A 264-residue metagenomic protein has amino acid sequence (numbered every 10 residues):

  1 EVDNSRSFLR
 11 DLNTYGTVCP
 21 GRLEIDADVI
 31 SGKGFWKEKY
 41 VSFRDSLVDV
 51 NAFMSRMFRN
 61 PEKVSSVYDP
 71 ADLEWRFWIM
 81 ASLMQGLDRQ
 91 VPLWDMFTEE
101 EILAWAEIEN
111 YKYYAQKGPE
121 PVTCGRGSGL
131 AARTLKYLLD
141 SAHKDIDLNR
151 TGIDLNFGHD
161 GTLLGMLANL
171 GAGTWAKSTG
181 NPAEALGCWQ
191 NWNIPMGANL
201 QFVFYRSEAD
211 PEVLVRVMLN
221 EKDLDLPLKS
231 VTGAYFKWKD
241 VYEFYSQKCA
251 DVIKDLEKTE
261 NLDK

Functional and structural regions predicted by a protein language model:
E1-D154, G158-K264: Signature for phosphate-centric chemistry
